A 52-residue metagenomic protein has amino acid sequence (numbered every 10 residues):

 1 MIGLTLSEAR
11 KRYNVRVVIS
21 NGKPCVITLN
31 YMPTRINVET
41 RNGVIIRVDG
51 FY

Functional and structural regions predicted by a protein language model:
M1-Y52: Exposed, flexible binding/inhibitory loops of compact, secreted disulfide-stabilized domains
